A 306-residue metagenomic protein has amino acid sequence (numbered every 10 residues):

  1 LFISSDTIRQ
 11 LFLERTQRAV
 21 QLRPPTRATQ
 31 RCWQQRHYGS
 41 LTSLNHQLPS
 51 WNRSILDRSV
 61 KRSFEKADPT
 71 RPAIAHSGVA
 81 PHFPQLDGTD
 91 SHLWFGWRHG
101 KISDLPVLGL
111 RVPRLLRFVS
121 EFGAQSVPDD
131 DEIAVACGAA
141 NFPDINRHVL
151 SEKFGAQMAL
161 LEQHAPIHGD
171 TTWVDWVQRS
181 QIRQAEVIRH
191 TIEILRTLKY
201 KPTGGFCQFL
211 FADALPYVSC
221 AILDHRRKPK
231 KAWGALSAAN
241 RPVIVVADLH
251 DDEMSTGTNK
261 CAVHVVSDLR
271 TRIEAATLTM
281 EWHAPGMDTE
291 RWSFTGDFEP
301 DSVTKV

Functional and structural regions predicted by a protein language model:
F2, S293-G296: A generic structural motif
I3-L86, E186, R227, K231: Active-site neighborhood of glycoside hydrolase catalytic domains
S59-E65, I74-S77, P81-P84, R98-A275 (+3 more regions): Substrate-binding clefts and catalytic carboxylate motifs of secreted carbohydrate-active enzymes
M280-A284: Conserved aromatic beta-strand anchor motif in extracellular beta-sandwich/beta-rich domains
G286-F294: Surface-exposed loop/edge segments in extracytoplasmic proteins
G296-K305: Short proline/glycine- and polar residue-rich coil/turn motifs
